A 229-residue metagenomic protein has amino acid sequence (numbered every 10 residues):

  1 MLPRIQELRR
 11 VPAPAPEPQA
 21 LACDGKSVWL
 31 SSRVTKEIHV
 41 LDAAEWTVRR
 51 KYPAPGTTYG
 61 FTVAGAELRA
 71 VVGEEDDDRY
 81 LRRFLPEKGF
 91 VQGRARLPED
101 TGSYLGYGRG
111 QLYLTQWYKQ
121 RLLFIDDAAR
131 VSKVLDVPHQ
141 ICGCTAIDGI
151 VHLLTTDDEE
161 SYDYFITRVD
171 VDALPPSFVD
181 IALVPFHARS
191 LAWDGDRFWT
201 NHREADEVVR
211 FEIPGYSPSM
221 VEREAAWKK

Functional and structural regions predicted by a protein language model:
R9-K36: Beta-strand-rich domains and repeat architectures in extracellular enzymes and scaffolds, especially beta-propellers
R10-A15, K51-P55, R94-E99, V134-H139 (+2 more regions): Surface loop/turn motifs at the tips and blade-to-blade linkers of beta-strand repeat domains
P16-A22, G56-A64, E99-G108, V137-I147 (+1 more regions): Repeated scaffold domains used in trafficking and secretory/extracellular systems, primarily beta-propellers
S27-W29, E67-R69, Q111, I150 (+1 more regions): Conserved core beta-strand positions within WD40 beta-propeller blades
L30-T35, A70-D78, L114-K119, L153-Y162 (+1 more regions): Conserved beta-strand positions in repeat-built beta-propeller and related beta-rich domains
E37-H39, D77-R82, R121-L123, S161-T167 (+1 more regions): Structural motif
D42-W46, L85-G89, I125-R130, D170-L174 (+1 more regions): Short loop/turn segments that connect beta-strands within beta-propeller blades
A188-K229: Blade-level signature of beta-propeller repeat domains, shared across WD40, Kelch, NHL, RCC1 and BNR/Asp-box propellers
